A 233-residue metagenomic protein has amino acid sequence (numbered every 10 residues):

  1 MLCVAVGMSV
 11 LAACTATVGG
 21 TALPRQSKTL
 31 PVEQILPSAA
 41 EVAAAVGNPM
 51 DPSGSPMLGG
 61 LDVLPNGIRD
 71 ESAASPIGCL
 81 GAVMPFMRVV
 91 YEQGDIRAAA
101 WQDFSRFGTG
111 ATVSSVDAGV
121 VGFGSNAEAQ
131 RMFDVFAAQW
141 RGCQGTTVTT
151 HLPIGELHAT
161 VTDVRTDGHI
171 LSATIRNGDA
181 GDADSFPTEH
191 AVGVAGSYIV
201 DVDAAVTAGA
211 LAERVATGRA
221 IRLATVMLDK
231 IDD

Functional and structural regions predicted by a protein language model:
M1-V6: N-terminal export and membrane-targeting signals
V10-A13: C-terminal motif of bacterial Sec signal peptides marking the signal peptidase cleavage site
T15-V18: Bacterial signal peptide processing site
L23-A45: Post-signal peptide N-terminal segment of mature Sec-exported envelope proteins
P52-T188, L223, I231: A small/polar (G/S/T-enriched), proline-flanked helix-loop surface module common in exported/cell-envelope proteins
V116-V120, G193, S197-V206: Short, well-ordered beta-strand elements
A205-D233: Surface-exposed amphipathic alpha-helical segments
